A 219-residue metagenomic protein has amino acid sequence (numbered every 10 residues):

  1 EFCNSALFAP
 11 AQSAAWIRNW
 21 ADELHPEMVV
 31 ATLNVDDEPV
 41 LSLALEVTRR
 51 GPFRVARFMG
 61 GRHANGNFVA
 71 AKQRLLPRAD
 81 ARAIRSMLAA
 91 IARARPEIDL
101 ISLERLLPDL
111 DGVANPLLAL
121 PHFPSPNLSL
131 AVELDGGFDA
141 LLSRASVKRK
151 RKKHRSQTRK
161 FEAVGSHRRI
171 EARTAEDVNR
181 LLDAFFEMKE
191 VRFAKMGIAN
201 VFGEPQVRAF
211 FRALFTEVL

Functional and structural regions predicted by a protein language model:
E1-G60, R105-S129, E133, G137 (+1 more regions): A conserved beta-strand-loop-helix scaffold within acyl/acetyltransferase catalytic domains
G61-I98: A gly/proline- and charged-residue-enriched helix-loop-helix capping module
I84-L88, L100, N127, R151-H154: Hydrophobic, well-ordered secondary-structure segments
I98-L106: Divalent metal-dependent hydrolysis catalytic cores, especially in the metallo-beta-lactamase
